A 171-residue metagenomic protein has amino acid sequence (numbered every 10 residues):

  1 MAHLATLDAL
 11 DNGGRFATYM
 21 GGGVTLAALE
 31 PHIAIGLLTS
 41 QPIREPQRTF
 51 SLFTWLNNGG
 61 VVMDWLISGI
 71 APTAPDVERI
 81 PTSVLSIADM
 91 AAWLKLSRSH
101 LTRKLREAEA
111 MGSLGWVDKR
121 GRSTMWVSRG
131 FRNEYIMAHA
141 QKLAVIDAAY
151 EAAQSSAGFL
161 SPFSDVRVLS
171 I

Functional and structural regions predicted by a protein language model:
M1-W93, R129-I171: Intrinsic disorder/low-complexity detector
K95-E109: Short amphipathic alpha-helical interaction segments
R103, R120-G121: Proline- and acidic/polar-enriched loop/turn elements at helix boundaries
E109-K119: A short, conserved structural fragment
G121-S128: Minor-groove-contacting beta-hairpin "wing" of winged helix-turn-helix DNA-binding domains
